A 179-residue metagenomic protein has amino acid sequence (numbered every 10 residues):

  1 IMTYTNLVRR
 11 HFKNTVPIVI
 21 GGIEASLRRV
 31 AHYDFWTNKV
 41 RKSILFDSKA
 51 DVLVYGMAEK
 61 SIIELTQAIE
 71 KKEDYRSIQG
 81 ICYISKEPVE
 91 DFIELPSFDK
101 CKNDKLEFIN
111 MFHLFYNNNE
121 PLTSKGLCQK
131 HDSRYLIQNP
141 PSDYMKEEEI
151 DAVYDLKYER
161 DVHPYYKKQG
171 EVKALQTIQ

Functional and structural regions predicted by a protein language model:
I1-H131, Q138: Glycine-rich beta-alpha loop elements in corrinoid/cobalamin-binding modules across cobalamin-dependent enzymes
I109-Q179: N-terminal [4Fe-4S]-dependent radical SAM core
